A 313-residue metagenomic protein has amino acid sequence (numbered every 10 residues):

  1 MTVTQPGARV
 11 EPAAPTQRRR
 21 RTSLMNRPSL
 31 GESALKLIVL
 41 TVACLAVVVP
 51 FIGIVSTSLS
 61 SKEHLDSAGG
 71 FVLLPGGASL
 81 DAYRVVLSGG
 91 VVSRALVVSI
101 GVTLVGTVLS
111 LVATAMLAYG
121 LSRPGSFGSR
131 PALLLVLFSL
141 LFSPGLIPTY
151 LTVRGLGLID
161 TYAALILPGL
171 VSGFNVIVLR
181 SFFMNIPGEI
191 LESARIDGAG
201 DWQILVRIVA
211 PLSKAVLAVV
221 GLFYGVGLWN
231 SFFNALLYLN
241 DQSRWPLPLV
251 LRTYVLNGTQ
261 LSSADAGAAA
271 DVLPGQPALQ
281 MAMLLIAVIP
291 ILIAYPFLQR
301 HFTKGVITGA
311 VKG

Functional and structural regions predicted by a protein language model:
T2-G313: A hydrophobic, multi-pass inner-membrane permease signature
